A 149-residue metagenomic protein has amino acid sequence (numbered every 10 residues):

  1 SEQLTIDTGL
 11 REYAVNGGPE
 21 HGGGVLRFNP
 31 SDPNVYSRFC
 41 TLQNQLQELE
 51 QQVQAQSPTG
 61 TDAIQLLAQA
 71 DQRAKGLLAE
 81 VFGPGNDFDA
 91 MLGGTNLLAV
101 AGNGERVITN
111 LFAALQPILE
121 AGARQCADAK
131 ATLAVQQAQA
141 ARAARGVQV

Functional and structural regions predicted by a protein language model:
S1-I64: Short N-terminal mixed-charge amphipathic segments
T61-Q69, A99-G102: Short coil/turn segments at secondary-structure boundaries
F82: Heme-based O2/NO sensor domains and their adjacent alpha-helical segments, primarily globin folds but also including
G85-V149: C-terminal charged interaction modules
